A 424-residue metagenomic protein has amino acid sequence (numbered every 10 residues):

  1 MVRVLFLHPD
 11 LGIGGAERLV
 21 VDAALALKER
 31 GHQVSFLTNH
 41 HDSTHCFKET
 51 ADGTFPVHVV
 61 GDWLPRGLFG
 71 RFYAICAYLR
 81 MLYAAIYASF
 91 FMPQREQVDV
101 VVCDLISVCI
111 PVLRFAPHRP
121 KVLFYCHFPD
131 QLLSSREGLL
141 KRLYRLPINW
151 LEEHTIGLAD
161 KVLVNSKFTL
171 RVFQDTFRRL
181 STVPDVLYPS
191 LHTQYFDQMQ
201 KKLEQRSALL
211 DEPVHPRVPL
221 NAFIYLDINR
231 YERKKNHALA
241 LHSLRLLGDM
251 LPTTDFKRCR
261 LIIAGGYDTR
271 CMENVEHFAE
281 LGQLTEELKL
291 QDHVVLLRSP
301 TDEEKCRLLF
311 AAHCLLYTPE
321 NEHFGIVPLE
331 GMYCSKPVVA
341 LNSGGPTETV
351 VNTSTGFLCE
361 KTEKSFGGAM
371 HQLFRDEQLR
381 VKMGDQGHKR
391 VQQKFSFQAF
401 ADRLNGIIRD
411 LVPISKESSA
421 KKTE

Functional and structural regions predicted by a protein language model:
L5, A208-K235, L241-L246, L261-A264: Conserved donor-binding/catalytic core segment of Leloir-type glycosyltransferases
F6-I13, A26-I75, T169: N-terminal strand-loop element at the rim of the active site of nucleotide-sugar-dependent glycosyltransferases
V100-C103, F115-S135, L163, D185-V186: Active-site proximal beta-strand in glycosyltransferases
D130, K141-V162: Membrane-proximal helix-turn-helix segments that form the acceptor-binding/catalytic region of lipid-linked
G265, N274-E303, E424: Nucleotide-activated donor-binding/catalytic signature segment of Leloir-type glycosyltransferases, i.e., the conserved
E320: Aromatic "clamp/platform" in nucleotide-sugar-dependent glycosyltransferases that forms part of the donor/acceptor
P337-A340, V350: Short hydrophobic beta-strand element within catalytic cores of glycosyltransferases and related nucleotide-activated
N352-T353, F357-K364, Q372-Q378: Conserved acidic donor-binding segment of nucleotide-sugar-dependent glycosyltransferases
